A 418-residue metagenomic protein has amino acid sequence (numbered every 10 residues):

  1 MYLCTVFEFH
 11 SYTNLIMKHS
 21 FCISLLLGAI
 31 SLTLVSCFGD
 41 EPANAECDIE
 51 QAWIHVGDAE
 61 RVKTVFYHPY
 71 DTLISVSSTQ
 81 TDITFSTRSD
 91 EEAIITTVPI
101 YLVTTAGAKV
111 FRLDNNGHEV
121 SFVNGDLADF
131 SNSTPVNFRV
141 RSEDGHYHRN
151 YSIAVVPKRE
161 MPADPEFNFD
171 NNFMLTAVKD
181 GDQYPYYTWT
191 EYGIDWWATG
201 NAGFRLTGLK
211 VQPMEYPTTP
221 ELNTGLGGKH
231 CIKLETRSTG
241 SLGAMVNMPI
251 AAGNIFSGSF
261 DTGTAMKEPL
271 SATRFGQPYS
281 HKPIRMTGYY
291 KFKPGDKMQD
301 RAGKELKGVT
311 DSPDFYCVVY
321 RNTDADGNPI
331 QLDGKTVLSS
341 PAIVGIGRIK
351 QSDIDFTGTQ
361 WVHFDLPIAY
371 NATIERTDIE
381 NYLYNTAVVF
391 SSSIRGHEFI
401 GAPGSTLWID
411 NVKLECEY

Functional and structural regions predicted by a protein language model:
M1-D48: Bacterial Sec-dependent N-terminal signal peptides
C37-F167: Beta-rich interaction/scaffold domains
R139, N168-D170, R285-K291, Y316-V318 (+4 more regions): Residues within well-ordered beta-strands of beta-sheet-rich folds
K158-N201: Extracellular carbohydrate-recognition regions
N223-L242: Short carbohydrate-recognition loop motifs
S241-A325: Extracellular-facing segments of soluble proteins and assemblies that are Gly/Ser/Thr-biased and enriched in aromatics
D324-E380, A402: Extracellular carbohydrate recognition and processing domains and analogous Trp-centered ligand-binding platforms
G358, D378-L383, S393-C416: Extracellular carbohydrate recognition
